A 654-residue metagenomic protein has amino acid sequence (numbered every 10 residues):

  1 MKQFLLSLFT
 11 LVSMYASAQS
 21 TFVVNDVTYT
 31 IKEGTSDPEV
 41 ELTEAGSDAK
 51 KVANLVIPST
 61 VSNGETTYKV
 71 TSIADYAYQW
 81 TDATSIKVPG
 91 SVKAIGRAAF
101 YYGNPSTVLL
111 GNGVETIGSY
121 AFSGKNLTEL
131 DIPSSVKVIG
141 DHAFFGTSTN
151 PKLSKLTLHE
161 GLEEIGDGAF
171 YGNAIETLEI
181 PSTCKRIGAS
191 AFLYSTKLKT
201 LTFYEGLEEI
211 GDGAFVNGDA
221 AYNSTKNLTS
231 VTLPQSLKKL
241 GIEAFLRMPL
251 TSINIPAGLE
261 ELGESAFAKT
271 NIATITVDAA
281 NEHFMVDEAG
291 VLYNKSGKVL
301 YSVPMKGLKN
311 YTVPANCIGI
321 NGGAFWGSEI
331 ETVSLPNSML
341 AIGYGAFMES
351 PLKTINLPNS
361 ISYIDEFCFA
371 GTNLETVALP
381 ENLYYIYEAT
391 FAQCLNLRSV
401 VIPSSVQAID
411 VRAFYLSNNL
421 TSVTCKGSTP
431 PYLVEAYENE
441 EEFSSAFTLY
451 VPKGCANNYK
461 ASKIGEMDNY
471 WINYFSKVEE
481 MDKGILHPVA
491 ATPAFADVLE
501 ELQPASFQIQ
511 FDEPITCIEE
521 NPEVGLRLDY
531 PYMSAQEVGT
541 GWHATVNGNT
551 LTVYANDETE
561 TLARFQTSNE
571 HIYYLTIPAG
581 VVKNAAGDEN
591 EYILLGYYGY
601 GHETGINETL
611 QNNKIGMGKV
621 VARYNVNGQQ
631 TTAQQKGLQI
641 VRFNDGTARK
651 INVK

Functional and structural regions predicted by a protein language model:
M1-Q3, T604, L638-K654: C-terminal tail/sorting-segment detector
M1-S20, G628: Bacterial Sec-dependent N-terminal signal peptides
A18, L292, Y459, G605-N612 (+2 more regions): Terminal processing/anchoring signals of secreted or surface-associated proteins and related intramolecular
K50-S72, T81-A94, G103-T116, K125-V138 (+14 more regions): Structural signature of tandem-repeat unit edges
D75-Y76, G96-A99, G118-A121, G140-F145 (+11 more regions): Consensus positions within tandem repeat domains that build extended binding/scaffold surfaces
K483-F495, S568-N569, T576-E603: Acidic, Ser/Thr/Gly/Pro-rich low-complexity segments and short DxT(G/T)-type signature motifs
K483-V489, Y600-N627: Residue-level detector of functionally pivotal "anchor" positions at catalytic/ligand-binding pockets or at interdomain
Q503-A544: Short, surface-exposed alpha-helix to beta-strand junction/turn motifs within ectodomains of secreted and cell-envelope
